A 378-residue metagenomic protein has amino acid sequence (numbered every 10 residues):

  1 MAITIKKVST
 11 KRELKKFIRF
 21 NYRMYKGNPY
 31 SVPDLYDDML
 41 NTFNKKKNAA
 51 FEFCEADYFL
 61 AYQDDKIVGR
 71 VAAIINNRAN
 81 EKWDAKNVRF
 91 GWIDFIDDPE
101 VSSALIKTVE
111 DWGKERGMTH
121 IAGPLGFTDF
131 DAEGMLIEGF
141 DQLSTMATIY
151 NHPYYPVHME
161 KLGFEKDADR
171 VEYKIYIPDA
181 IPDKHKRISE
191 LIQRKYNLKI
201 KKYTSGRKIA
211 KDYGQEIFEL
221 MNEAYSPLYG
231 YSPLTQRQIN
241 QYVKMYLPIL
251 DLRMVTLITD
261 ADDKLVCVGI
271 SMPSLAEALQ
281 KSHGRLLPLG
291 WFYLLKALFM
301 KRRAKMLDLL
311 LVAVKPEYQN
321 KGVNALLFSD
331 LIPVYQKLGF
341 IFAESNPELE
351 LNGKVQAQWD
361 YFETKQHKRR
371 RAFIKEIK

Functional and structural regions predicted by a protein language model:
M1-Y30: Generic start-of-chain signal for non-secretory N-termini
I3, I149-G230: Acyltransferase donor/substrate-recognition loop-hinge adjacent to the catalytic core
N21-Q63, V71-E81, Y203-V312: A conserved beta-strand-loop-helix scaffold within acyl/acetyltransferase catalytic domains
E81-G163, S282-Y361: Acyl-donor binding region in acyl/amide transferases
F127-D129, P178-A180, G206, S274-A276 (+1 more regions): Short, solvent-exposed loop/turn segments at secondary-structure junctions
K375: Catalytic core of tubulin tyrosine ligase-like
